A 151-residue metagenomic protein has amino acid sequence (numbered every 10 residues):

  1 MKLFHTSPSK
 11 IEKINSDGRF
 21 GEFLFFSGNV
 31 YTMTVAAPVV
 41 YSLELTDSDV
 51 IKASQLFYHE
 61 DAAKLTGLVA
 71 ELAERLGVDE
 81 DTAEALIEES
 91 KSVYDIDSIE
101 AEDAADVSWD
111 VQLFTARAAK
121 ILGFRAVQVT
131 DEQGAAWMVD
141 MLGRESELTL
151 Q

Functional and structural regions predicted by a protein language model:
M1-F23, A36-Q151: Active-site and NAD+-binding cores of ADP-ribose-processing enzymes
F23-T32: GIY-YIG-like beta-to-alpha core
